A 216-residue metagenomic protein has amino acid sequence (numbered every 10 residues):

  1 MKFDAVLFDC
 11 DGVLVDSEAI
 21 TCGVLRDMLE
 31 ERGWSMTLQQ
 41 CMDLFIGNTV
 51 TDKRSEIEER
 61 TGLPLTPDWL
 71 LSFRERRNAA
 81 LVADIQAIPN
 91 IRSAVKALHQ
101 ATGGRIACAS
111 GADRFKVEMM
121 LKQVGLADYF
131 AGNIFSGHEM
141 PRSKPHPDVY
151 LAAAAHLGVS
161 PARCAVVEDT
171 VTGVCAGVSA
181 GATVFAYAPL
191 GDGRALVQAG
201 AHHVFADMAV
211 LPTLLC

Functional and structural regions predicted by a protein language model:
M1-D4, K96, D113-C216: Asp-based, Mg2+/Mn2+-dependent phosphohydrolase catalytic module
M1-D43, R60: Active-site neighborhood of HAD-like aspartate-dependent phosphohydrolases
K2, A79-C108, R114-E118: Short, acidic loop-to-helix structural element flanking the phosphoryl-transfer center in phosphate-processing enzymes
L14, A87, I106, V166-V167 (+1 more regions): Conserved SAM-binding loop
C22, R26, M42, V50-S55 (+2 more regions): An amphipathic alpha-helix signature
E30, H99-Q100, V178: Anion (oxyanion) recognition and catalysis
I46-A79, A97: A metal-dependent, Asp-based hydrolase signature
